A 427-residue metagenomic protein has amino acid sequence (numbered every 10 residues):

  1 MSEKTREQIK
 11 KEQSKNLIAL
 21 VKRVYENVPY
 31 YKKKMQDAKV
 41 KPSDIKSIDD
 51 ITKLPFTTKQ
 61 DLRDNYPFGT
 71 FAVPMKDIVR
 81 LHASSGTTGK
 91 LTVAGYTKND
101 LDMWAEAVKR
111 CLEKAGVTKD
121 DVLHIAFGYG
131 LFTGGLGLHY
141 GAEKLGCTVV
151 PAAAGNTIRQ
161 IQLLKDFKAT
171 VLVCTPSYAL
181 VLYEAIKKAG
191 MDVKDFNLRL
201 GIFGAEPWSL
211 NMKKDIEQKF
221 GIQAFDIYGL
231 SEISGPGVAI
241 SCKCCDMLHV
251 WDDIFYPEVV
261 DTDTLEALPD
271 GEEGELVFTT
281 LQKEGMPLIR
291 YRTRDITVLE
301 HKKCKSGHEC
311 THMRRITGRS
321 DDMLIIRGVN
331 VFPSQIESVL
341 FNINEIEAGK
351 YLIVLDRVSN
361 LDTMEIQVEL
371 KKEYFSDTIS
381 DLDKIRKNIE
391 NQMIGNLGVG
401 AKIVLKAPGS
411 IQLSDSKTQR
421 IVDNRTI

Functional and structural regions predicted by a protein language model:
M1-A83, T88-E106, R110-K114, N360-Y374 (+3 more regions): Nucleotide 5′-phosphate-binding alpha/beta core
K4, Y30, V40, V117 (+3 more regions): Helix N-cap/coil-helix junction residues
L54-F225, I233, G237-M247, E365-Q367 (+2 more regions): Active-site phosphate/ATP/adenylate-binding loop shared across adenylate-forming ligases
G89, G190, T264-L265, S416: Detector for glycine-centered tight turns/loop "hinges" at secondary-structure junctions
A152, I227, V260, D356 (+1 more regions): Conserved beta-strand termini and adjacent loop/short-helix elements that scaffold enzyme active sites in alpha/beta
L172, Q282-L397, S416: AMP-binding/adenylate-forming catalytic core of the ANL superfamily
T175, G204, L230, T279 (+3 more regions): Conserved residues at the C-terminal ends of beta-strands
R199, W208-K303: Conserved AMP-binding/adenylate-forming
